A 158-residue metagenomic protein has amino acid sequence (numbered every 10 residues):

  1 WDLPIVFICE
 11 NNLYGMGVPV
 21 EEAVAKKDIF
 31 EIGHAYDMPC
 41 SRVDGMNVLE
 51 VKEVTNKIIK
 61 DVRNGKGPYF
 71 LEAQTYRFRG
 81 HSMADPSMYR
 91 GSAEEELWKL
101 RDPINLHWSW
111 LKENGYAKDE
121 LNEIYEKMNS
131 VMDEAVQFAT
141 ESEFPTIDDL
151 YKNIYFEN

Functional and structural regions predicted by a protein language model:
W1-E141: Glycine-rich ThDP/TPP pyrophosphate-binding loop and its adjacent helix/strand module within ThDP-dependent enzymes
E134, E141-N158: C-terminal intrinsically disordered, low-complexity extensions immediately downstream of enzyme catalytic cores
